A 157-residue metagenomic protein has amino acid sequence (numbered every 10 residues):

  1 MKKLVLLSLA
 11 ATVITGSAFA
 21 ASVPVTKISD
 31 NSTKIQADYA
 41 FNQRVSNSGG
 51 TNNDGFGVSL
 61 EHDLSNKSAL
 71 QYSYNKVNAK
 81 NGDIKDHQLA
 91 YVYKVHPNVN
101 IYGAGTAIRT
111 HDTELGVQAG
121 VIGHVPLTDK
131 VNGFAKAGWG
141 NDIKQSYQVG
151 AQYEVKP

Functional and structural regions predicted by a protein language model:
M1-A21: Gram-negative bacterial Sec-dependent N-terminal signal peptides
V5, L70, H87-K94, V99-T110 (+1 more regions): Outer-membrane beta-barrel channel domains
T12, I28-N31, Y102: Intrinsically disordered, low-complexity segments of exported/surface proteins
F19-V77: Short glycine/proline- and aromatic-enriched beta-strand/turn motifs that initiate or cap beta-hairpins
V23-I28, G55-L64, K85-H96, L115-D129 (+2 more regions): Feature captures outer-membrane beta-barrel proteins of Gram-negative bacteria and organelles
I35-Q43, S68-N78, V99-R109, K130-D142 (+2 more regions): Transmembrane beta-strand segments that form the barrel wall of outer-membrane beta-barrel proteins
S46-S48, L60, A79, Y91 (+3 more regions): Outer-membrane beta-barrel proteins
G49-N53, K80-D86, T110-G116, G140-K144: Transmembrane beta-barrel outer-membrane domains
